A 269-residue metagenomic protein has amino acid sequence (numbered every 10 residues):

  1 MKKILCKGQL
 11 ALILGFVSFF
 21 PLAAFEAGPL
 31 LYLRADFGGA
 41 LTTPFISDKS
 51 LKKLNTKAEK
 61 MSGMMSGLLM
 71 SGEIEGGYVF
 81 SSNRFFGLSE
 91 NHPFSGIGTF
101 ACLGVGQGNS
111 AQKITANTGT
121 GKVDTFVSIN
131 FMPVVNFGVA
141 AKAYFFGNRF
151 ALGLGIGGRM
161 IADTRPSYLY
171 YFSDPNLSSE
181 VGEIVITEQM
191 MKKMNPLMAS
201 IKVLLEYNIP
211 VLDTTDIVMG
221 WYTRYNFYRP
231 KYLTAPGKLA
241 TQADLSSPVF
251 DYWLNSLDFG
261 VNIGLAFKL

Functional and structural regions predicted by a protein language model:
M1-L30, L269: Cleavable N-terminal export/targeting peptides
A23-N91, W253, D258, N262-K268: Short glycine/proline- and aromatic-enriched beta-strand/turn motifs that initiate or cap beta-hairpins
G38-I46, Q107-N109, I161-Y171, Y222-T234: Short, solvent-exposed beta-strand-terminating loops
I46-S50, A58-K60, K193-L269: Predominantly the C-terminal beta-signal and adjacent terminal strand-loop region of outer-membrane beta-barrel
K53-M65, G119-S128, G182-M194, D244-W253: Extracellular loop and loop/strand-boundary signature of outer-membrane beta-barrel proteins
M70-S179, L197-A199, I209-T215, F267: Gram-negative (and chloroplast) outer-membrane scaffold detector with strong preference for beta-barrel transmembrane
G153-G155, I184-V185, K202-L204: Outer-membrane beta-barrel porins/channels
S173-E183, K238-S246: Surface-exposed loop/turn segments flanking beta-strands in extracellular/periplasmic regions
